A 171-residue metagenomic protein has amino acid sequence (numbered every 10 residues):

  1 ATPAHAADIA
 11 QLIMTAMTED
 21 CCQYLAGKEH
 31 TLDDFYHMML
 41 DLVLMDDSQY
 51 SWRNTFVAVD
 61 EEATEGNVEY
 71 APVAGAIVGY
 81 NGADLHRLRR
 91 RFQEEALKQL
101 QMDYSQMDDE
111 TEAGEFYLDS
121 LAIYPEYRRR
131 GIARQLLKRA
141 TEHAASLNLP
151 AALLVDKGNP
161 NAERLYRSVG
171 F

Functional and structural regions predicted by a protein language model:
A1-L12, T18-Y24: A short beta-loop-alpha structural element at the N-terminal edge of CoA-dependent acyl/N-acetyltransferase catalytic
M17-V43, A96-K98: Conserved GNAT-fold acetyl-CoA-binding loop/helix
H30-T55, E61-E65: Active-site rim helix/loop that mediates acceptor-substrate recognition in acyltransferases
T64, Y70-G75, N161: Glycine-rich acetyl-CoA-binding "A-motif" of GNAT/NAT acetyltransferases
N67, Y80-S120: Conserved acyl-donor/pantetheine-binding loop and adjacent beta-alpha core of acyl/acetyltransferases and related
G114-F116, A144-K157: Conserved GNAT acetyl-CoA-binding A-motif
D119-R128, L153-E163: Conserved beta-strand-loop-alpha-helix junction that forms the acyl-donor binding cleft
I123, R129-E142, R164-S168: Conserved acetyl-CoA-binding loop-helix of GNAT-fold acetyltransferases
